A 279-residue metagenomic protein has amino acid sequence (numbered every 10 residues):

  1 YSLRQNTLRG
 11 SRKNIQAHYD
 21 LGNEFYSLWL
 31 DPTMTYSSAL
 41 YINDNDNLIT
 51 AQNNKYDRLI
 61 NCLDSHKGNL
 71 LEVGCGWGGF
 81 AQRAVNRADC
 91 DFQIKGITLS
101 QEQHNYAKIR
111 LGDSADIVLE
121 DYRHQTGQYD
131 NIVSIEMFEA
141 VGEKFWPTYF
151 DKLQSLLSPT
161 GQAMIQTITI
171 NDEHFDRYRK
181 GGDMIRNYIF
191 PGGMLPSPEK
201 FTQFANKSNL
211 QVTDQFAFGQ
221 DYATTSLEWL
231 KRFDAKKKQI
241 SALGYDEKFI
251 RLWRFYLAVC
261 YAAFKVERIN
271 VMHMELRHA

Functional and structural regions predicted by a protein language model:
Y1-L28: N-terminal auxiliary segments of SAM/dcSAM-dependent transferases
K67-G74: Conserved class I S-adenosyl-L-methionine
W77-C90: Conserved SAM-binding loop of SAM-dependent methyltransferases across substrates and taxa, primarily the Class I
G112-R123: Conserved SAM-binding strand-loop segment of SAM-dependent methyltransferases
R123-I132: A short acidic, Gly/Pro-enriched loop at the edge of an enzyme's catalytic core that lines a small-molecule cofactor
P147-P159: A short glycine-rich, Lys/Arg-flanked "PGG" loop and its adjoining helix->strand segment in the class I
T160-I168: Conserved beta-strand signature within the Rossmann-like core of class I S-adenosyl-L-methionine
T169-H273, H278-A279: Substrate-binding/catalytic lobe of Class I Rossmann-like enzymes that use SAM or dcSAM, i.e., the mid-to-C-terminal
